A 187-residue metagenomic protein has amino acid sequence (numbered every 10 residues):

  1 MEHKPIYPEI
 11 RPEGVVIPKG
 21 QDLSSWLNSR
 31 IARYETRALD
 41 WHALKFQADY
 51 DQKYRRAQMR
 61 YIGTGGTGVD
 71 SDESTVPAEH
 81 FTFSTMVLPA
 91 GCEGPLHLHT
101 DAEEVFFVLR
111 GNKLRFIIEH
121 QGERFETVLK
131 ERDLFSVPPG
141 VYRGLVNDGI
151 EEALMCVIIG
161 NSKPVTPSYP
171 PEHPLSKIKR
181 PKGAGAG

Functional and structural regions predicted by a protein language model:
M1-H80, H173, G183-G187: A short, N-terminal "cap"/entry segment at the start of jelly-roll beta-barrel domains of the cupin/DSBH fold
G63-D72, T82-D101: Conserved short histidine dyad/triad with adjacent acidic residue
T85-M86, H97-L98, E103-V108, T127 (+1 more regions): His/acidic/aromatic-lined binding-pocket segments of jelly-roll/cupin-type domains and related regulatory beta-sandwich
A90, D101-L114, E119-H120: Glycine- and acidic-residue-biased ligand/ion/polar-headgroup-sensing regions
E93-P95, K113-L114, D133-F135, P139-G144: Histidine-centered metal-chelating micro-motifs
V105-F107, F135-S136, E151-Y169: A short hydrophobic beta-strand segment most commonly corresponding to one strand of the jelly-roll/cupin
H120-P139: Short acidic-glycine-tyrosine-enriched beta hairpin
V146-G149: Asparagine-centered strand-capping/turn motif at beta-strand->loop junctions
